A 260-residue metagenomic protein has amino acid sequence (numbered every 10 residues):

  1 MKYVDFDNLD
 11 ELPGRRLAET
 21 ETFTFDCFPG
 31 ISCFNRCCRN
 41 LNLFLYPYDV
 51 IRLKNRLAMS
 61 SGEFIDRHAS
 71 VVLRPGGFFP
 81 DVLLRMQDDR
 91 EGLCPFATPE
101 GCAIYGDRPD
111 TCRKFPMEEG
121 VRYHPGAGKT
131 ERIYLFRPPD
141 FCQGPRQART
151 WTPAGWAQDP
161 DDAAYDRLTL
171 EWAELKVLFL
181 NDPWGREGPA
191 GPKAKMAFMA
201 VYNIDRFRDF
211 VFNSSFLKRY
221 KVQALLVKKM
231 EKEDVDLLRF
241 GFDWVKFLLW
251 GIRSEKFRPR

Functional and structural regions predicted by a protein language model:
M1-R36, N42-L45, D49-R260: Short loop/turn segments that flank or connect secondary-structure elements
